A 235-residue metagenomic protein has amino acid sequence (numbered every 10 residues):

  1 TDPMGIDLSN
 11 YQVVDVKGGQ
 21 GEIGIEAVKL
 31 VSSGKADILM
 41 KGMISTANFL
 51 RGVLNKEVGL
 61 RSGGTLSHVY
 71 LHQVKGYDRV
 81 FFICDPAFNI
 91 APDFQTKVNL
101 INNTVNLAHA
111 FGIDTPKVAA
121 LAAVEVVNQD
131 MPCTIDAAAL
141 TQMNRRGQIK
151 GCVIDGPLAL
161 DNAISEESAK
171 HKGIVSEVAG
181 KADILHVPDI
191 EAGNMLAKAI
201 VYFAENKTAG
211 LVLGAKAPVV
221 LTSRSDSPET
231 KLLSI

Functional and structural regions predicted by a protein language model:
T1-V178, D183-V187, A192-I235: Anion-binding alpha/beta catalytic cores of soluble intermediary-metabolism enzymes, centered on
